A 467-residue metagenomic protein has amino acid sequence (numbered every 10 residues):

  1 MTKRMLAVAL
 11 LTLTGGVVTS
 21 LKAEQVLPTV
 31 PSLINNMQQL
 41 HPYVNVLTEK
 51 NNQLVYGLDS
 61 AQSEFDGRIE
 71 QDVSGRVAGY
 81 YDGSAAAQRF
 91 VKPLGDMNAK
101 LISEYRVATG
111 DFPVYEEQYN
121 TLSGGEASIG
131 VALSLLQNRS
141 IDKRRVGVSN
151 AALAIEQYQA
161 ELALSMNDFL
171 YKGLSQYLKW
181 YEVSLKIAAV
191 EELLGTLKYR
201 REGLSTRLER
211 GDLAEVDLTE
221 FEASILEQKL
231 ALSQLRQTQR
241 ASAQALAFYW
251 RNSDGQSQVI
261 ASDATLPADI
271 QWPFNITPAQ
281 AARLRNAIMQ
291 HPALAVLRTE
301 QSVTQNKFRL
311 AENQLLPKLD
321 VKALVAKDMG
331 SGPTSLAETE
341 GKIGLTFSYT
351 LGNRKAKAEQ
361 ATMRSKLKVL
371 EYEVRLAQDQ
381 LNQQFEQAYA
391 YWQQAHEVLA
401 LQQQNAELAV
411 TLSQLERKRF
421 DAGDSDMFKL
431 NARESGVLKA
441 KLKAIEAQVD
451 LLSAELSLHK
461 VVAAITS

Functional and structural regions predicted by a protein language model:
M1-L21: Gram-negative bacterial Sec-dependent N-terminal signal peptides
T2, Q159-R283, A388-Y391, A395 (+3 more regions): Periplasmic alpha-helical coiled-coil/stalk elements that build and connect Gram-negative outer-membrane
L21-S84, L136-V146, N150-A152, Q159 (+8 more regions): Bacterial Sec-pathway N-terminal export signals of envelope proteins
I34, V44-A61, S165-V190, Y199 (+6 more regions): Amphipathic alpha-helical coiled-coil segments
N45-E49, Q62, M97-T121, L136-E161 (+6 more regions): Sec/SRP-type N-terminal targeting helices
E70-L133, T265-I276, F308-R309, K322-A361: Small/polar, glycine/serine/threonine/aspartate-rich low-complexity segments that form flexible
L235, P292, L370, A447: Metallo-beta-lactamase
